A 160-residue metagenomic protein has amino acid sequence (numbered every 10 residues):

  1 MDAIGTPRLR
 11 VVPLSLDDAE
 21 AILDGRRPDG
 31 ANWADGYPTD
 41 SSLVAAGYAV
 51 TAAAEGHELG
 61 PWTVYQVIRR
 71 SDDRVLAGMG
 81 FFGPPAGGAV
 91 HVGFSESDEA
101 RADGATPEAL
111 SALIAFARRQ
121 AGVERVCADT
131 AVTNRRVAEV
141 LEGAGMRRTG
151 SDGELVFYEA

Functional and structural regions predicted by a protein language model:
M1-H91, S95-E99, A112-R135, A144-A160: GNAT-family acyltransferases
T106-P107: Glycine-rich acyl-CoA binding loop
L141: Conserved active-site tyrosine of GNAT-family acetyltransferases
